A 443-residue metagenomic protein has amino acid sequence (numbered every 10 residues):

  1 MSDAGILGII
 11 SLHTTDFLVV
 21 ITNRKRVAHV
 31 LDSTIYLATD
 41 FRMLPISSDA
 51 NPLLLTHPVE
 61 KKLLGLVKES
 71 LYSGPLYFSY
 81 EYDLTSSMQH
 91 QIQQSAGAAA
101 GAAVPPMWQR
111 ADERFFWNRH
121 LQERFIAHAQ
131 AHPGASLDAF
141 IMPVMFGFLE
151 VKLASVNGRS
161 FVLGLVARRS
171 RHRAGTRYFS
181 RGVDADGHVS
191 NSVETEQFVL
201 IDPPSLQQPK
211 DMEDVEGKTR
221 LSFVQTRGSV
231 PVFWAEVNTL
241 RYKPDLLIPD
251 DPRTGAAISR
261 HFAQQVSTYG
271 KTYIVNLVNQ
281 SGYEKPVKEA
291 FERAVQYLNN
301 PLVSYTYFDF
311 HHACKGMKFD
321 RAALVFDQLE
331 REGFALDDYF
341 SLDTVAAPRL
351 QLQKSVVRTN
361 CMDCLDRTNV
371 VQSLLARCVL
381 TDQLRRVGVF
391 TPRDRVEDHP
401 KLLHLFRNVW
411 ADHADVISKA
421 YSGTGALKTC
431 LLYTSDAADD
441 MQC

Functional and structural regions predicted by a protein language model:
M1-L350, V379-S435, C443: Phosphoinositide system proteins, centered on phosphoinositide phosphatases and their trafficking scaffolds
S355-L374: A phosphate-binding catalytic loop at a beta-strand-loop-alpha-helix junction that coordinates phosphoryl groups
